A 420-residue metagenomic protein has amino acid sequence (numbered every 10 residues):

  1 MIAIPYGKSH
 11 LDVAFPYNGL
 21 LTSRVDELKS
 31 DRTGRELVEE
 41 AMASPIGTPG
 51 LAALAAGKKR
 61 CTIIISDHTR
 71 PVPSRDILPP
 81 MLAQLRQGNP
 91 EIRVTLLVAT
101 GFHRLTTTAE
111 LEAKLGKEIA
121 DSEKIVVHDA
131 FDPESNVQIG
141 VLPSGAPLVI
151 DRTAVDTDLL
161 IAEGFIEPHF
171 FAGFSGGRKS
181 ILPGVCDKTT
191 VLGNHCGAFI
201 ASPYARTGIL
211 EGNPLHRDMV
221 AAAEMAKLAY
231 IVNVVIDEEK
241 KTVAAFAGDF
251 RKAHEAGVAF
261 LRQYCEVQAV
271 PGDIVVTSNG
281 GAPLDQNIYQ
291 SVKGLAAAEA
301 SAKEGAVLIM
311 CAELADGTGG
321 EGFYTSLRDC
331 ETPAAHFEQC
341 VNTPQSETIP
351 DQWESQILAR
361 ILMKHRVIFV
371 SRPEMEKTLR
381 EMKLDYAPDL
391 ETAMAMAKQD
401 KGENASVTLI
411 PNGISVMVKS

Functional and structural regions predicted by a protein language model:
M1-M42: N-terminal amphipathic/basic leader segments beginning at the initiator methionine
I46-T62, R86-I92, E266-I274, A302-K303 (+1 more regions): Glycine-rich phosphate/diphosphate-binding loops that line cofactor/substrate pockets in enzymes
R60-P71, T95-G101, V276-S278: Short glycine-rich or small-residue beta-strand-to-loop segments that form or flank ligand, phosphate, metal/Fe-S
R86, S291-V292, A296-S420: C-terminal non-catalytic interaction/assembly regions of soluble proteins
T106-F174: An acidic, phosphate/nucleotide-engaging active-site surface
P143-A146, I150-L210, H216-M219: Divalent-metal (Mg2+/Mn2+/Ca2+)-assisted nucleotide/phosphate chemistry catalytic cores
N194-D237, P333-E374: Polyanion-binding loop/helix "lid" in catalytic or ligand-binding cores
A205-A282: Membrane-embedded hairpin module used as a gating/binding unit in multi-pass transport and secretion proteins
